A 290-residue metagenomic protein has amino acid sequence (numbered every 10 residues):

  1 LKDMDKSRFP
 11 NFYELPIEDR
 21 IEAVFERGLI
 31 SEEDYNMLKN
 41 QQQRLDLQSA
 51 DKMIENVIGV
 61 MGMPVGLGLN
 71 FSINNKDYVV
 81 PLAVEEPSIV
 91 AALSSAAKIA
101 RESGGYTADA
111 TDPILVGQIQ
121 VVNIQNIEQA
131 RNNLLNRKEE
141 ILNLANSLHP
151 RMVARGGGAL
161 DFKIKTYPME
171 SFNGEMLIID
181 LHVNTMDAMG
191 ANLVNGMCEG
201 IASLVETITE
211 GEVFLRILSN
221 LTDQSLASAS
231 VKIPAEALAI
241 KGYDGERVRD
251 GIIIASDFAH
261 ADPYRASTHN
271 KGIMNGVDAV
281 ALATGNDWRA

Functional and structural regions predicted by a protein language model:
L1-Y78, E86, Y106, A110-I114: Acidic/polar, glycine-rich intrinsically disordered N-terminal extensions of enzymes
K52-I54, V60-M63, G68, N173-L181 (+1 more regions): Short, hydrophobic/aliphatic alpha-helical segments
L67-I73, T166-P168, G174-T185, A229-L238: Short beta-strand elements
I73-K76, I114-V122, F172-N184, D257-H260: Residues forming anionic-ligand binding surfaces in small-molecule and nucleic-acid pockets of primarily soluble enzymes
D77-Y78, V84-E86, Q125-A130, V183-M189 (+1 more regions): A generic structural motif
P81, P87, A91-S94, R101-G104 (+2 more regions): Hydrophobic alpha-helical hairpins/lids featuring a short glycine-rich hinge
S147, R151-A154, A159-N195: Internal, well-ordered domain-core segments that constitute the primary functional module of diverse proteins
D187-M189, V194-A290: Glycine-rich anion/phosphate-binding loop at the beta-strand->alpha-helix junction
